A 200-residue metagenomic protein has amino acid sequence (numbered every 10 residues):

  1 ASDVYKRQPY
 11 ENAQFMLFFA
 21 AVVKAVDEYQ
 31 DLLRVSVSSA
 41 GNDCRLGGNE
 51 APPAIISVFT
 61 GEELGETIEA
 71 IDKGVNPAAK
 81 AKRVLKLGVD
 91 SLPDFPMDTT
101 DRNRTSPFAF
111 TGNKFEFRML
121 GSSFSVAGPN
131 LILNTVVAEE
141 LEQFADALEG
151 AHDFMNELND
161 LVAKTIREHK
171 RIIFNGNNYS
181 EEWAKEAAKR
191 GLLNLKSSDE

Functional and structural regions predicted by a protein language model:
A1-Y5: Short, small-residue-biased leader/transition segments that mark boundaries at the very start of proteins
K6-F15, V126: Conserved phosphate-binding loops in nucleotide/dinucleotide-binding enzymes
L17-A20: Conserved active-site neighborhood of enzyme catalytic/cofactor-binding cores
A25-E200: Acidic, glycine-enriched catalytic cores built around paired aspartates
